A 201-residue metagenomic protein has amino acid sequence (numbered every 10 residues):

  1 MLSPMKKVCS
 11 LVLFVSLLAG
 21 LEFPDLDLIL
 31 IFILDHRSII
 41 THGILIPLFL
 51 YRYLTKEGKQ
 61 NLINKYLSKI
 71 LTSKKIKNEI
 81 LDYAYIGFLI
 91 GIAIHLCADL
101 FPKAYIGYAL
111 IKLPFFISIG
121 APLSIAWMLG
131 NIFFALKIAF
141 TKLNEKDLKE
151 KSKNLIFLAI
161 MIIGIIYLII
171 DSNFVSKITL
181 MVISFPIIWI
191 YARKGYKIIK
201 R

Functional and structural regions predicted by a protein language model:
M1-R201: N-terminal membrane-targeting hydrophobic helices
